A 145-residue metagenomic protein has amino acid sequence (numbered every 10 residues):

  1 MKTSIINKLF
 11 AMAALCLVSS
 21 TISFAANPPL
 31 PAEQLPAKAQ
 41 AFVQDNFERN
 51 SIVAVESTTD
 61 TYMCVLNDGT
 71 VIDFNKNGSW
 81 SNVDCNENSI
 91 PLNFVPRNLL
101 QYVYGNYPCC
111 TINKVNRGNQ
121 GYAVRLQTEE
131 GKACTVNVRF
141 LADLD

Functional and structural regions predicted by a protein language model:
K2-A11: Bacterial N-terminal signal peptides that target proteins for export
T3, T21-N27: Bacterial Sec-dependent N-terminal signal peptides
F10-T21: Bacterial N-terminal signal peptides
A26-D145: Interaction-mediating elements
